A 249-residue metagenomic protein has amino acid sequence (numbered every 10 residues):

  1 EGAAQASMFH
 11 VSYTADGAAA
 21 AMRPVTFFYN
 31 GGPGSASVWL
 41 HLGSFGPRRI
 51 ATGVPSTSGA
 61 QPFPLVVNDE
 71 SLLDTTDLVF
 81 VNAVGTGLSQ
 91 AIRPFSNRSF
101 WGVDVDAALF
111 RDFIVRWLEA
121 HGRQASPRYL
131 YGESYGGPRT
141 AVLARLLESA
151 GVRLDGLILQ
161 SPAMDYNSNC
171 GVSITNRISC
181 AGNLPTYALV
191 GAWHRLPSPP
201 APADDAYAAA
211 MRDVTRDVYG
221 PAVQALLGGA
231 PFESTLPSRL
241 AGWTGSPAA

Functional and structural regions predicted by a protein language model:
E1: Mature N-terminal segment immediately following signal peptide/propeptide cleavage in secreted/periplasmic
A4-S99: N-terminal cap/lid subdomain of alpha/beta-hydrolase-fold enzymes
G46-T52, L147-P247: A catalytic-pocket lid/entrance helix-loop region that shapes and gates access to the active site across common
N82, Y129, G156-I158: Residue in the alpha/beta-hydrolase core beta-strand immediately N-terminal to the catalytic nucleophile
G122-Y135: Alpha/beta-hydrolase fold nucleophile elbow
G136-A141: Catalytic nucleophile loop
V142-L146: Active-site signature of alpha/beta-hydrolase-fold catalytic machinery across serine- and Asp/Cys-nucleophile hydrolases
